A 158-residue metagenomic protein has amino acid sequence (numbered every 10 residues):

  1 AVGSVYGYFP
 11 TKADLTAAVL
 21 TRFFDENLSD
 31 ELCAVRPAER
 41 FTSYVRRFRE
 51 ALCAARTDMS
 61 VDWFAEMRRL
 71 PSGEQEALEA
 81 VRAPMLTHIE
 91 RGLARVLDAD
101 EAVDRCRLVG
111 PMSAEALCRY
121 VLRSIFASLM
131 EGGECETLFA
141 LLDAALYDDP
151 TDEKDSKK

Functional and structural regions predicted by a protein language model:
A1-D14, A18: Helix-turn-helix
A18, R22, E31-D58, A114-C118: Hydrophobic alpha-helical connector segments
A18, R22, R91, R95 (+3 more regions): Short, residue-level hotspots on alpha-helical faces of the histone-fold and other alpha-helical interaction modules
N27: Conserved active-site beta-strand element of glycosyltransferases/polysaccharide synthases
A34, R49-T57, A65-G73, V96 (+1 more regions): Helix-loop "lid/cap" segments that line or gate small-molecule binding pockets
A55-D62, E74-V103, M112-R119: Amphipathic alpha-helical packing segments from all-alpha helical-bundle domains
A102, V109, E153-K158: C-terminal regulatory/oligomerization modules of transcriptional regulators
S124-C135, F139-T151: Conserved NTP phosphate-binding and transfer environment spanning the P-loop NTPase/kinase superfamily
